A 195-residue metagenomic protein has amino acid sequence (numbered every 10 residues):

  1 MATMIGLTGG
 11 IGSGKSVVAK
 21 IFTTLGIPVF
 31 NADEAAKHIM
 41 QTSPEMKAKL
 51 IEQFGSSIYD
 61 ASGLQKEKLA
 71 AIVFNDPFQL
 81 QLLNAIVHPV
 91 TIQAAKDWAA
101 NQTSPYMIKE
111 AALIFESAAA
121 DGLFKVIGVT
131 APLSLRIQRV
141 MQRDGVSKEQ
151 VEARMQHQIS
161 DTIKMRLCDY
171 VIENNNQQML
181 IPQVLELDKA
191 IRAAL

Functional and structural regions predicted by a protein language model:
M1-I27, A32-E34: Walker A (P-loop) phosphate-binding motif
G14, D33, L83, I108 (+3 more regions): Residue-level signal for inorganic ion chemistry
P28, E34, K125, D169-Y170: Well-ordered beta-strand positions
E34-K37, I58, P132-S134, Q156 (+1 more regions): Short, acidic/turn-prone active-site loops that include or flank metal/cofactor- and phosphate-binding residues
E34-T103: ATP-dependent small-molecule kinase phosphotransfer cores that center on conserved nucleotide phosphate-binding segments
K47-I51, L133-Q138, K148, E152: An amphipathic alpha-helix signature
Q93-N101, Y106-Q142: ATP-dependent NMP and nucleoside kinases share a basic, alpha-helical "lid"
A94-A95, D121-G122, Q142, V146-I191: Small-molecule kinase domains that catalyze NTP-dependent phosphoryl transfer to phosphate-bearing small molecules
